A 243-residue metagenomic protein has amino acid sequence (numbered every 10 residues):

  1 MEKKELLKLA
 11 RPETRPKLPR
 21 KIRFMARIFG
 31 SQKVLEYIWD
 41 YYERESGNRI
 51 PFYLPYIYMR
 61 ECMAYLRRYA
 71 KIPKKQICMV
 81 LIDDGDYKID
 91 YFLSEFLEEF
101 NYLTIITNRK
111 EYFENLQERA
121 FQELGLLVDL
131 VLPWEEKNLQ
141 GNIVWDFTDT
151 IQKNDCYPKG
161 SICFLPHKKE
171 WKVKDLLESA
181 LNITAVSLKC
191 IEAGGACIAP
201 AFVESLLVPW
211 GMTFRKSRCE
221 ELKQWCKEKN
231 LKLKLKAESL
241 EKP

Functional and structural regions predicted by a protein language model:
M1-E43, K234-E238, K242: Metallocofactor- and cofactor-centric catalytic cores in central/energy metabolism, strongly enriched
K4-L7, P166-P243: Adenosine-phosphate binding glycine-rich loop
L9-P12, L35-W39, L81-G85, I106-K110 (+2 more regions): Structural motif
K21-Q32, I72-K75, F96-E99, E135-I143 (+1 more regions): Flexible, charged surface loops at secondary-structure boundaries
I38-R44, I89-Y91, K110-Q117, Q152-N154 (+1 more regions): Short, charged/polar "capping" segments at the starts of alpha-helices and the immediately preceding loops
G47-Y65: A glycine-rich, Thr/Ser-enriched phosphate-binding loop motif common to dinucleotide/cofactor-binding enzymes
Y69-E135: Glycine-rich phosphate/diphosphate-binding loop of Rossmann-like nucleotide-binding domains
D129-I191: Rossmann-like adenosine-cofactor binding region
